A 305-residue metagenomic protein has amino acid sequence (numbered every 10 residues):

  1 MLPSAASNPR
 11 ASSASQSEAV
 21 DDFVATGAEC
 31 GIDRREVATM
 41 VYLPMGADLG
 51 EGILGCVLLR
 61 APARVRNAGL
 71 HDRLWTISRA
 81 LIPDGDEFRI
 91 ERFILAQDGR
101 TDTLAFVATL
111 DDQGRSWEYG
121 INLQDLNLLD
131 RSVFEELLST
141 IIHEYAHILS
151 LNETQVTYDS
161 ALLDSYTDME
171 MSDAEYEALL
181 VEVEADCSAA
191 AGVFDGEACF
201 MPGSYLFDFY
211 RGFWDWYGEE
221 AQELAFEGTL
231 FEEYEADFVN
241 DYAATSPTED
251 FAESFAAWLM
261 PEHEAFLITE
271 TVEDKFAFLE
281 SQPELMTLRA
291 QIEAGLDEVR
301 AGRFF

Functional and structural regions predicted by a protein language model:
M1-F23: Bacterial Sec-dependent N-terminal signal peptides
A19-T26, R73, F278, Q291 (+1 more regions): Charge-rich, solvent-exposed alpha-helical interaction surfaces
D21-E36, P44-G50: Intrinsically disordered, low-complexity regulatory regions
A25-T26, G52, V183, D195: Secretory pathway export signals and precursors
D33-R35, R60, A191, G203: Extracellular/secretory pathway and lumenal proteins
R35-Y42, V65, F194-C199, F207: Extracellular/mature segments of secreted proteins
E51-I121: Auxiliary, metal-adjacent structural segments of Zn-dependent hydrolase domains
Q97-L104, A108-D111, W117-F305: Active-site-flanking segments in enzyme catalytic domains
